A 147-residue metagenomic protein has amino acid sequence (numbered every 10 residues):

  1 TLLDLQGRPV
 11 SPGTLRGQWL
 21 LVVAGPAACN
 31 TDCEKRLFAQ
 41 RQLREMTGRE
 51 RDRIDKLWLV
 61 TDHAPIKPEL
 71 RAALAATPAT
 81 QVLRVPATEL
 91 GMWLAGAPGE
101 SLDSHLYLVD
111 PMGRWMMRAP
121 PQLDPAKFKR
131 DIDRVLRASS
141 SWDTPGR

Functional and structural regions predicted by a protein language model:
L2-L20: A short beta-strand-turn-helix
T14-Q40: Short active-site neighborhood of thiol/selenol oxidoreductases, capturing the structured segment around
L15-Q18, R51-R53, S101: Extracytoplasmic
W19, V23, R44-R51, L94 (+2 more regions): Sec/Tat-exported extracytoplasmic proteins
A28-C29, D62-P65, Q122-L123: Solvent-exposed loop/turn segments at secondary-structure junctions within structured extracellular/periplasmic domains
L37-W58: Conserved helix-turn-beta segment immediately C-terminal to the redox Cys motif in thioredoxin-like folds
D55-V109: Short, internal strand/loop/helix patches that form the active-site neighborhood or redox-interaction surface
S101-R147: Thiol-/selenol-based redox modules, centered on thioredoxin-like and closely related oxidoreductase domains
